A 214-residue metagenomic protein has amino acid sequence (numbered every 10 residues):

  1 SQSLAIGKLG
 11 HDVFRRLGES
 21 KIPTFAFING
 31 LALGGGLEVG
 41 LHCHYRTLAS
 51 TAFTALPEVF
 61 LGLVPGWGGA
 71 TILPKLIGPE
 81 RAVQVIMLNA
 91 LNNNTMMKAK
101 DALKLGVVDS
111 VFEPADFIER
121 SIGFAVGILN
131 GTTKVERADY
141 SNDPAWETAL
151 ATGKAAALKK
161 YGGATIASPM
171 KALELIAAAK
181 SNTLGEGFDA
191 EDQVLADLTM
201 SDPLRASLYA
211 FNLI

Functional and structural regions predicted by a protein language model:
S3-K134: Conserved catalytic cores of soluble enzyme domains, especially glycine-rich substrate-binding beta-alpha loops
I6-L9, Q193-R205: Long amphipathic alpha-helix in the N-terminal Rossmann-like dinucleotide-binding domain of NAD(P)-dependent
I22, T133, S181, P203-L204: Generic structural signal for secondary-structure transition and capping sites
E38, H42, A82-D197, N212-L213: Amphipathic alpha-helical segments at domain termini/boundaries
P203, S207-I214: NAD(P)-dependent dehydrogenase/reductase Rossmann-like domain
